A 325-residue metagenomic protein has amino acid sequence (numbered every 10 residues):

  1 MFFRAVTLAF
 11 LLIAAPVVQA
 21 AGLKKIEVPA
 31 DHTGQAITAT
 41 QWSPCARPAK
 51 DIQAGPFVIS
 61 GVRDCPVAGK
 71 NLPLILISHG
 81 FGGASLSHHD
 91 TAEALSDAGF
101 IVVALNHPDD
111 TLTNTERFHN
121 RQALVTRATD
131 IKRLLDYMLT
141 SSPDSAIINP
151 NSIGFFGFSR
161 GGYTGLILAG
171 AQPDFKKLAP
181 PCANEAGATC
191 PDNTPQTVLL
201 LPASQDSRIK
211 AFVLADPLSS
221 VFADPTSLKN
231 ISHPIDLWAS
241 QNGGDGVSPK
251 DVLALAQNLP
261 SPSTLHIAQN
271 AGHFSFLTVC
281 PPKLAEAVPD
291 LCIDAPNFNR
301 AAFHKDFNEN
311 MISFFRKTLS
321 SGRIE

Functional and structural regions predicted by a protein language model:
A20-I77, L284: Domain-level recognition of soluble alpha/beta enzyme cores, biased toward histidine phosphatases/phosphomutases
P66-N71, G82-D109: Short amphipathic alpha-helix adjacent to the substrate-entry channel of hydrolases
P73-G80, N106, A239-S240: The conserved beta1-alpha1 loop
G82-A94, T111-R133: Catalytic nucleophile-loop/oxyanion-hole region of alpha/beta-hydrolase and closely related hydrolase-like folds
N120-A146, P150-N151, I167-A169, K177-E185 (+1 more regions): Alpha/beta-hydrolase active-site loop
S152-G154, A211-V213: Residue in the alpha/beta-hydrolase core beta-strand immediately N-terminal to the catalytic nucleophile
G157-G161, G165: Gly/Ala-rich beta-loop-alpha elbow adjacent to hydrolase catalytic centers
N230-F303: Active-site-adjacent alpha-helix of alpha/beta-hydrolase-fold enzymes
